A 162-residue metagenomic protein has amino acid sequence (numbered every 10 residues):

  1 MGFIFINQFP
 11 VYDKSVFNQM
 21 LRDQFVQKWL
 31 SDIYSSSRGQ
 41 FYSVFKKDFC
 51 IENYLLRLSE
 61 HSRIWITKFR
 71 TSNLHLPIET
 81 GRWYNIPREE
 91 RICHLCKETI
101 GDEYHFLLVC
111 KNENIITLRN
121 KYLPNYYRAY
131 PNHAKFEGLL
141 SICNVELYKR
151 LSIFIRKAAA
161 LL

Functional and structural regions predicted by a protein language model:
F3-I6, V11, Q24, D32-L162: Family-specific functional microsites
